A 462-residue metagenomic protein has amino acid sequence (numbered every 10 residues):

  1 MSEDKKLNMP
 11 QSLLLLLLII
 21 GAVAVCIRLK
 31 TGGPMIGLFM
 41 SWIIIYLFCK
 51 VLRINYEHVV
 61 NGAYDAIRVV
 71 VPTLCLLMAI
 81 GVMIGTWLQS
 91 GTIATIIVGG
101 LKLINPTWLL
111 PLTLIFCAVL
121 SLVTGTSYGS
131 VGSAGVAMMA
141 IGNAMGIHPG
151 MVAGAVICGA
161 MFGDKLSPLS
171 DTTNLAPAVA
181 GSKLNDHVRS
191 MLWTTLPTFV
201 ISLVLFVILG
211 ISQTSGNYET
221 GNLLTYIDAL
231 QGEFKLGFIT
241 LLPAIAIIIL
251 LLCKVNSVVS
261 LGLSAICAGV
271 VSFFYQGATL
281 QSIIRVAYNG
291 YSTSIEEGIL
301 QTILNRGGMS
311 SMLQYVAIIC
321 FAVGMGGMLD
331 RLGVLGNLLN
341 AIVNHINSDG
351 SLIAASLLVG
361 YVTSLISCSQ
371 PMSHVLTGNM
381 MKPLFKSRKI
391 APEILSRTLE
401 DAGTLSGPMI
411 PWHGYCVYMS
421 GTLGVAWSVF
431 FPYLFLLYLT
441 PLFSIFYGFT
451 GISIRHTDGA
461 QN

Functional and structural regions predicted by a protein language model:
M1-C75, W193-S202, V207-I318, N462: Hydrophobic transmembrane alpha-helices of multi-pass small-molecule transporters
S2-Q11, G100-N105, S121-S127, I227-L236 (+3 more regions): Short, amphipathic, aromatic/basic-enriched membrane-interface segments that mark the entry/exit of transmembrane
L7, V179-T195, F199, G327 (+1 more regions): C-terminal transmembrane helix pair
G37, S41, I45, C49 (+26 more regions): Alpha-helical transmembrane segments in multi-pass membrane proteins
R53-N143, I295-P383: Membrane-embedded alpha-helical segments and adjacent helix-loop junctions characteristic of multi-pass solute
Y128, A160-L175, V375-L384: Short helical (or helix-break) motifs at transmembrane helix termini and adjacent helical loops in multi-pass membrane
M139-M151, V425-S428: Helix-coil boundary and interhelical linker segments in multi-pass alpha-helical membrane proteins
V156, M161-D164, P168-L169, F199-S215 (+1 more regions): Transmembrane-helix bundle segments that line or gate the permeation/cavity pathway in multi-pass membrane proteins
